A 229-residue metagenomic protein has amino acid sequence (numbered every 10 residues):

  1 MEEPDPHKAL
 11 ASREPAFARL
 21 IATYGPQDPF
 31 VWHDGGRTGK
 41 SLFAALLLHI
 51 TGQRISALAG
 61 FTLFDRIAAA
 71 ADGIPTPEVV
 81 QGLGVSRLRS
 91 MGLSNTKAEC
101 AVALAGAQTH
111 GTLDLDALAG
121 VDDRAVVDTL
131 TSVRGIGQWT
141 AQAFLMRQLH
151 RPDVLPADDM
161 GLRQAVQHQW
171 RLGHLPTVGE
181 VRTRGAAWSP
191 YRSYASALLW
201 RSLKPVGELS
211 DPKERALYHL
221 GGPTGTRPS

Functional and structural regions predicted by a protein language model:
M1-V121, A125, T183-S229: N-terminal polyanion-binding entry modules of DNA glycosylases/AP lyases and select other DNA-binding proteins
T51, D122-H168: Catalytic DNA-binding helix-loop module of base-excision-repair DNA glycosylases/AP lyases
A68, L149, W170-R171, L203: Hydrophobic/aromatic-lined pockets within catalytic cores
L93, L113, G135-I136, L172: Helix N-cap/coil-helix junction residues
R147-Q148, V181-R184: Small/polar glycine-rich anion-binding or flexible loop at a beta-alpha turn
L172-G179: Short, charged, surface-exposed loops that flank catalytic or proteolytic processing sites
